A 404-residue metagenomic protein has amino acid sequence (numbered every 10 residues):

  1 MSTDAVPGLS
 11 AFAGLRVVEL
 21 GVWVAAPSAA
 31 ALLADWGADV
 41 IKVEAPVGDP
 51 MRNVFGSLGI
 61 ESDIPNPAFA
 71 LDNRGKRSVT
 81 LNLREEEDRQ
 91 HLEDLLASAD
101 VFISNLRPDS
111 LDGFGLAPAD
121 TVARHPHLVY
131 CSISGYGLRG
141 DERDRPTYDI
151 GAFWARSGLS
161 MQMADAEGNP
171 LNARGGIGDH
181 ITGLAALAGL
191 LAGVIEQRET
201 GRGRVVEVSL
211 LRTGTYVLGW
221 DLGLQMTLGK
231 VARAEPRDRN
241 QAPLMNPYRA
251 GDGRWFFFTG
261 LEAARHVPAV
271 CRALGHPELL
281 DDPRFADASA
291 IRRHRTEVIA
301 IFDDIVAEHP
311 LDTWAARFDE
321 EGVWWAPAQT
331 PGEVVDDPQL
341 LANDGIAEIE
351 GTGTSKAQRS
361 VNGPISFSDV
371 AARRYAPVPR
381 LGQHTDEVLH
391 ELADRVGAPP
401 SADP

Functional and structural regions predicted by a protein language model:
M1-R202, A376, R380, H384-P404: N-terminal helix-loop segment corresponding to the beta1-alpha1 unit of nucleotide/adenylate-binding folds
V47, G135-G137, L210-T215, D252-R254 (+2 more regions): Glycine-rich beta-alpha junction loops
F69, E235-N240, N246-P247, T259-L261 (+2 more regions): Short Gly/Pro-enriched turn/cap motifs at secondary-structure boundaries
L171-I181, V205, E235-R239, P243-M245 (+3 more regions): A short glycine-threonine-serine/GTX helix/turn-capping micro-motif
G176-L191, L210-L218, E262, H266: Mid-domain beta-loop-alpha active-site segment that forms a flexible, acidic cofactor/metal-binding surface
V194-E235: Substrate-binding/catalytic subdomain of NAD(P)-dependent oxidoreductase enzymes
L244-E321, W325: Aromatic-enriched alpha-helical interface/lid elements that frame and gate functional surfaces
E320-R373: A glycine-rich dinucleotide-binding beta-alpha-beta segment and adjacent secondary-structure elements that constitute
